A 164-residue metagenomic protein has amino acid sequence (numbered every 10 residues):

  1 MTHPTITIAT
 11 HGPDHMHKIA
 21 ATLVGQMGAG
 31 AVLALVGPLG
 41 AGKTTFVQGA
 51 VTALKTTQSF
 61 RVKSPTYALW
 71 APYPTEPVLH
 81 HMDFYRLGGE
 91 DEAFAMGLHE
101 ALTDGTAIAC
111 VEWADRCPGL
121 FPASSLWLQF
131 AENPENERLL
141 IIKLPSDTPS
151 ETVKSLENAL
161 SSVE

Functional and structural regions predicted by a protein language model:
T2-T22: N-terminal pre-Walker A segment at the start of P-loop NTPase domains
P4-I6, G89-E164: Short phosphate-coordinating micro-motif centered on Lys-Gly-acidic
L33-L35: Hydrophobic anchor at the beta1->P-loop junction of P-loop NTPases
L39: The conserved Walker
K43: Conserved lysine of the Walker
T52-R61: Post-Walker A helix-loop "phosphate-sensing" segment adjacent to the P-loop in P-loop NTPases
S64-H80: AAA+/P-loop NTPase substrate/partner-engagement loops
